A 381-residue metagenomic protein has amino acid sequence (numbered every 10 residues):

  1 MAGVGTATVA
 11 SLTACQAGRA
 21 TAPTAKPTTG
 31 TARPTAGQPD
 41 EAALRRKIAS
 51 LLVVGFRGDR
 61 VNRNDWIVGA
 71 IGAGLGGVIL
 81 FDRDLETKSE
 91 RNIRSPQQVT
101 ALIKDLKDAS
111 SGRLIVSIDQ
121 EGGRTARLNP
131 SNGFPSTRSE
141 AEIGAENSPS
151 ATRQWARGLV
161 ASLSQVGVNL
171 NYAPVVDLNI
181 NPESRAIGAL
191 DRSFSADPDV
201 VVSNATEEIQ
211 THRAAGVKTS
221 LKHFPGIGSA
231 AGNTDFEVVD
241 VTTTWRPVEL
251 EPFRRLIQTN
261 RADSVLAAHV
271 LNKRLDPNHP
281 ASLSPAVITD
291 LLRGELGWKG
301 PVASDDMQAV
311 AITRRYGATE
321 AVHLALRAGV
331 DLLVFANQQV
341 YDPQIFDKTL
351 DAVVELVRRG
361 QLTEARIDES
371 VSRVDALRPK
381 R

Functional and structural regions predicted by a protein language model:
M1-A17: N-terminal export signals
G18, A25-P130: N-terminal hydrophobic targeting/anchoring segments and the immediately downstream early-domain regions of hydrolases
S50-F56, G76-L80, L114-Q120, L170-P174 (+4 more regions): Hydrophobic faces of well-ordered beta-strands that scaffold small-molecule active sites in alpha/beta enzyme cores
N62-D65, G69, S89-A109, V200-R358 (+1 more regions): Second-shell residues forming the walls of enzyme active-site clefts
R94-V99, A145-G158, V200-V202: Glycine-rich anion/phosphate-binding loops
K107-P135, T152, A156-N179, V201-P225: Glycine-rich, aromatic-flanked loop segments that form ligand/cofactor-binding clefts across common enzyme folds
G133-N147, D191-S195: A charged helix-plus-loop insertion that forms the helical arch/lid used to bind and gate nucleic-acid substrates
D351-A352, V357-R381: Mid-to-C-terminal alpha-helical segments outside catalytic/metal-binding sites
